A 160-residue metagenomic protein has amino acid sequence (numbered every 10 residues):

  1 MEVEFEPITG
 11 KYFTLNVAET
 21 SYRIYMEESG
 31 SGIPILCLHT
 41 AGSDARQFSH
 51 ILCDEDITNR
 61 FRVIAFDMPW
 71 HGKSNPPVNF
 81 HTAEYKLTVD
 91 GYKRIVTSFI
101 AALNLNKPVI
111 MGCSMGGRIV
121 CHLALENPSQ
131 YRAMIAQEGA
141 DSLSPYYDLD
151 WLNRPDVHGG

Functional and structural regions predicted by a protein language model:
M1-L36, T58-F61, L87, L105-N106: Alpha/beta-hydrolase fold catalytic core
E19, A65-M111: Active-site loop/oxyanion-hole signature of alpha/beta-hydrolase fold enzymes
Y25-P76: Conserved HGGG/HGGXW glycine-rich cap/lid loop of the alpha/beta-hydrolase fold
S49, T97, C121-L125: Short, hydrophobic alpha-helix immediately C-terminal to the catalytic nucleophile
S74, S114, E138: Catalytic nucleophile serine of serine hydrolases, specifically the conserved "nucleophile elbow" pentapeptide
G112, G116, V120: Gly/Ala-rich beta-loop-alpha elbow adjacent to hydrolase catalytic centers
C121-E126, Y131-G160: Flexible "cap/lid" loop of the alpha/beta hydrolase fold
